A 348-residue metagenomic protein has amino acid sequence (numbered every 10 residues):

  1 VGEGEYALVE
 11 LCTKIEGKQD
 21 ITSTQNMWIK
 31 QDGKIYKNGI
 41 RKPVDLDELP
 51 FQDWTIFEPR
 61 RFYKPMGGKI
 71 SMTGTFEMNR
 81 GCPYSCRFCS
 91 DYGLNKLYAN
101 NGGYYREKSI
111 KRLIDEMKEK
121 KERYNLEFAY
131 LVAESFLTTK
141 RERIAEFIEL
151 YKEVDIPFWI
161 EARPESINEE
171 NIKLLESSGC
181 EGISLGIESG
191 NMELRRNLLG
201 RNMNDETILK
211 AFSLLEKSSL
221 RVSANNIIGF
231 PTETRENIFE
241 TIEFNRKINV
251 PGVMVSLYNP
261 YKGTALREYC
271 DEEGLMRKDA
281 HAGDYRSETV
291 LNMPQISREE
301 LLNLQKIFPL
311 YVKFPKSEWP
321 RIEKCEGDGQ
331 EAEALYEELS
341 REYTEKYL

Functional and structural regions predicted by a protein language model:
V1-K42, L257-N259, G263: Glycine-rich beta-alpha loop elements in corrinoid/cobalamin-binding modules across cobalamin-dependent enzymes
Q52-S223, E243: Radical SAM [4Fe-4S] cluster-binding motif and immediate context
F136, G190-R195, L199-G200, F212-N237 (+2 more regions): Conserved strand-turn element in the central/C-terminal portion of the radical SAM core barrel that lines
I144, I238, R267-E268: Histidine/acidic-residue-rich catalytic or RNA/ligand-binding cores of hydrolases and nuclease-related proteins
N171, P231-R246: Catalytic cores of alpha/beta
I183, E273-A282: Flexible glycine/proline-rich, aromatic-decorated loop/lid segments
A265, K278-D279, G283-L348: Radical SAM enzyme core and accessory elements
